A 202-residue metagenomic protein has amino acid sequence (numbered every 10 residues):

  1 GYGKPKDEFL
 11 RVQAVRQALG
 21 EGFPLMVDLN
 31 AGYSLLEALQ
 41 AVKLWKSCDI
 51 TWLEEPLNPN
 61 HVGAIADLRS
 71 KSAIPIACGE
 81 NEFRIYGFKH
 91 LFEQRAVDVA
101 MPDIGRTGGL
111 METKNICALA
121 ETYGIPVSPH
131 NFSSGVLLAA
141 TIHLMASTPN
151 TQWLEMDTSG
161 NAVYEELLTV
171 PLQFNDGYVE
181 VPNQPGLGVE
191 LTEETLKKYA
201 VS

Functional and structural regions predicted by a protein language model:
G1-S72: Metal-dependent enolase-superfamily TIM-barrel catalytic cores that perform enediolate-based chemistry
P5, E55, C78-N81, D103 (+3 more regions): Hydrophobic alpha-helical scaffolding
G20, G32, G79, G108-G109 (+2 more regions): Glycine-centered flexibility sites
K43, D49, N60-Y178: Shared catalytic-loop signature of beta/alpha-barrel
Y164-S202: C-terminal extensions of enzymes
